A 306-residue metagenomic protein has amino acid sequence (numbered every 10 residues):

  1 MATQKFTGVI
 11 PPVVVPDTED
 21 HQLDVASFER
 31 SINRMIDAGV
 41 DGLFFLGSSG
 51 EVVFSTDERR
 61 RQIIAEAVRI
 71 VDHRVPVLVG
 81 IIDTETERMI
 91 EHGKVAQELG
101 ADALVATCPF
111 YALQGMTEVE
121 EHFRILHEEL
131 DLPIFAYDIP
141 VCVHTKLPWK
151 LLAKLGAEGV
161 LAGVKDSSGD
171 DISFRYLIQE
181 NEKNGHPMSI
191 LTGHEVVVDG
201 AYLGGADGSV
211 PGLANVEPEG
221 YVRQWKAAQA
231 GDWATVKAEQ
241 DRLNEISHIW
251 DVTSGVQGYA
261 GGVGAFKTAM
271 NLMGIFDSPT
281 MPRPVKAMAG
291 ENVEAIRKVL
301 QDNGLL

Functional and structural regions predicted by a protein language model:
A2-K146, L306: Active-site beta->alpha loop and helix N-cap motifs at the rims of alpha/beta catalytic domains
I10-V14, A38, E217-L306: C-terminal alpha-helical cap/extension of soluble enzyme domains
F28, R60, I64, M89 (+4 more regions): A general structural signal for well-ordered alpha-helical segments in protein cores
A38, Q62, E66-V71, V95 (+9 more regions): Alpha-helical structural signal in soluble globular domains
I81-I82, C108, A112, Y137-H144 (+5 more regions): Glycine- and other small-residue-rich loops at beta-strand/loop junctions that grip anionic moieties
E128-E129, P140-D251: Catalytic alpha/beta core domains of metabolic enzymes, predominantly
